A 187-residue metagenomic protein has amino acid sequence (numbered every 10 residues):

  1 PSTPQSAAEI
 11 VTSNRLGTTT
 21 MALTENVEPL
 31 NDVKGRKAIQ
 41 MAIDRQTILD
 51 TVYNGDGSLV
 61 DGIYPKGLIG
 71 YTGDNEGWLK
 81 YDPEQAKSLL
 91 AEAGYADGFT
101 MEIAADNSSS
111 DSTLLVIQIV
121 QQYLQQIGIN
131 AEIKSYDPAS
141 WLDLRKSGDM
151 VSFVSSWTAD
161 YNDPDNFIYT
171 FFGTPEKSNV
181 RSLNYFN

Functional and structural regions predicted by a protein language model:
P1, A91-D160, L183: Ligand/substrate-recognition segments at binding pockets and active sites
S2-T12, S147-M150, D163-S178: Ligand-binding "clamshell"
E9-L23, P175-N187: Periplasmic-binding protein-like
T12, E25-V27, I43-T47, V52-D56 (+6 more regions): Sec/Tat-exported extracytoplasmic proteins
L16-V60, K87-L89, T100-D111: Alpha-helical secondary-structure segments
P29-K34, A42-I43, E76-E84, S110-Q118 (+2 more regions): Soluble non-cytosolic domains of exported or imported proteins
V33-K37, L49, Q126, N130-W141 (+2 more regions): Extracytoplasmic/peripheral linker and loop segments enriched in polar/acidic and small residues with frequent Thr/Pro
S58-E92, S109-L115: Structural transition elements
